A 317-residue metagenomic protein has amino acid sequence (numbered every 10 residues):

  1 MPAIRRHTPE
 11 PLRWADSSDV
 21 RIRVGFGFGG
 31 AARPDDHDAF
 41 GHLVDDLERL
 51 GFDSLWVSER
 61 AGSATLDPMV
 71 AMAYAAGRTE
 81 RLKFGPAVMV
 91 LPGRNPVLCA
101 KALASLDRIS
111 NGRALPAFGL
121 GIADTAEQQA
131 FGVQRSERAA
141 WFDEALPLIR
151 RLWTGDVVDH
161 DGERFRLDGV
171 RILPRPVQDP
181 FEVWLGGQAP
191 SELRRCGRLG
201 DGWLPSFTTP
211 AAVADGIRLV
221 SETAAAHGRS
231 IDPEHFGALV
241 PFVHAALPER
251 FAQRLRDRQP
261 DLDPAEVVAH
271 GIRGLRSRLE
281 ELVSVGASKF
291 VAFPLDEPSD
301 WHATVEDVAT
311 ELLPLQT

Functional and structural regions predicted by a protein language model:
M1-T79, F181, L295-P298: N-terminal beta1-alpha1-beta2 module of alpha/beta enzyme domains
W14, L66-V88, W141-L148, L152 (+2 more regions): Alpha-helix-loop-beta-strand connector modules within alpha/beta enzyme cores
W14-A15, D45-R49, M72-K83, L103-A114 (+3 more regions): Acidic (Asp/Glu)-rich catalytic clusters
A15-D36, G93-D159, S206-F207, A211-A212 (+1 more regions): Flexible, glycine-rich active-site loops centered on histidine and acidic residues that chelate a metal or position
I22-F28, L55-V57, K83-A87, A114-F118 (+4 more regions): Hydrophobic faces of well-ordered beta-strands that scaffold small-molecule active sites in alpha/beta enzyme cores
V24-D38, M89-V97, V177-Q188, P260-R273: Active-site mouth loops of central-metabolism enzymes
P34-L47, A102, L185-R195, V268-L282: Short, acidic/polar
G51, A75, L106, I149 (+6 more regions): Conserved, mostly hydrophobic/aromatic
